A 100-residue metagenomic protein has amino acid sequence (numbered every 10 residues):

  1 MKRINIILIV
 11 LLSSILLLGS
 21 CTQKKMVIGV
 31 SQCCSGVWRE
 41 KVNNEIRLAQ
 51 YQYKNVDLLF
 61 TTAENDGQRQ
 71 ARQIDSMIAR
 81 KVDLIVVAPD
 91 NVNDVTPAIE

Functional and structural regions predicted by a protein language model:
M1-L8: Bacterial N-terminal signal peptides that target proteins for export
L8-L16: Bacterial N-terminal signal peptides
L16, C21-E100: A residue-level marker of the well-folded mature domains of exported/periplasmic proteins
